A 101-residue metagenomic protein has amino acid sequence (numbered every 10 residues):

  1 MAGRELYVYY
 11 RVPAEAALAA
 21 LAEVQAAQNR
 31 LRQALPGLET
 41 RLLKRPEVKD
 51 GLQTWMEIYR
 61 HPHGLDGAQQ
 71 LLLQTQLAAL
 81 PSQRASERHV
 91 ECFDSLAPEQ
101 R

Functional and structural regions predicted by a protein language model:
M1-L72, C92-R101: Short S/T/G/P-rich N-terminal loop/turn motif that feeds into the first structured element of a domain
L72-A79: Low-complexity, intrinsically disordered Gly/Pro/Thr-rich segments
A79-D94: Conserved short beta-strand edge segments in small beta-sheet-based binding/regulatory domains
